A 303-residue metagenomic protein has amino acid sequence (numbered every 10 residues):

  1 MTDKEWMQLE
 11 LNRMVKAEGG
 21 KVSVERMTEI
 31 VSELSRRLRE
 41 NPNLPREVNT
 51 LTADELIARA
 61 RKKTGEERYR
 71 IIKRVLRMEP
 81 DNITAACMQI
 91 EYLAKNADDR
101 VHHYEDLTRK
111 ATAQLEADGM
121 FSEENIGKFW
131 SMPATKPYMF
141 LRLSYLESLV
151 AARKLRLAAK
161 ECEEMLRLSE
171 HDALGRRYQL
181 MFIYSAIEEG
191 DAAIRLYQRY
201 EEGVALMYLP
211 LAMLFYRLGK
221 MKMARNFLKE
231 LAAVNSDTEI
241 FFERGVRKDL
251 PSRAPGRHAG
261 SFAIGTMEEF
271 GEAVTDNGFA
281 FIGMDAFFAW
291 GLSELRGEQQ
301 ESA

Functional and structural regions predicted by a protein language model:
M1-N82, A86, L228, S302-A303: Extreme N-terminal leader/anchor segments
R37-P45, M213-A303: Long, ordered, amphipathic alpha-helical scaffolds
P45-R46, R74-M78, T108-T135, L166-L168: Flexible helix-coil transition and linker loops at the boundaries of alpha-helical arrays
T52-E55, R59, Q89, Y138 (+3 more regions): Structural register within alpha-helical repeat arrays
K62, E66, K95-D98, A152 (+2 more regions): Structural motif corresponding to the intra-repeat A-B loop/turn of tetratricopeptide repeats
E79-A85, L155, H171-A173, V204 (+1 more regions): Residue-level recognition of tetratricopeptide repeat
Y104-E116, L166-E170, Q198-A205, F215-I240: TPR/TPR-like (Sel1-like) alpha-helical repeat modules
